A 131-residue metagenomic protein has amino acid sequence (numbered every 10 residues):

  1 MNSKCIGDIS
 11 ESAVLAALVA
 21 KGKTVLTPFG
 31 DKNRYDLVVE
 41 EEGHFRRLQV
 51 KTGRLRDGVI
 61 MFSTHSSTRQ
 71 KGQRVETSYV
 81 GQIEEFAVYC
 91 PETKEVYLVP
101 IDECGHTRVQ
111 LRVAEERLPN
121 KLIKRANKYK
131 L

Functional and structural regions predicted by a protein language model:
M1-P28: Acidic-basic catalytic patches of nuclease active cores, encompassing PD-(D/E)XK and other metal-cofactor nuclease
L18, L37-V39, R46-T52, G58: Conserved catalytic cores of phosphodiester-cleaving nucleases, focusing on short active-site segments
K21, Q82-I83, Y129: Structured helix-beta-strand junction loops
T27-P28, V38, V75-T77: Short, flexible, glycine/charge-rich loop motifs used to bind or transfer phosphoryl groups or to couple energy/partner
D31-R34: Short acidic/glycine-enriched loop/turn segments that link adjacent beta-strands
E41-G43, E92: A generic beta-sheet turn/junction motif
K51-V96, I101: Catalytic cores of nucleic-acid endonucleases
T93, Y97-L131: Non-catalytic C-terminal interaction segments of nucleic acid-processing enzymes
